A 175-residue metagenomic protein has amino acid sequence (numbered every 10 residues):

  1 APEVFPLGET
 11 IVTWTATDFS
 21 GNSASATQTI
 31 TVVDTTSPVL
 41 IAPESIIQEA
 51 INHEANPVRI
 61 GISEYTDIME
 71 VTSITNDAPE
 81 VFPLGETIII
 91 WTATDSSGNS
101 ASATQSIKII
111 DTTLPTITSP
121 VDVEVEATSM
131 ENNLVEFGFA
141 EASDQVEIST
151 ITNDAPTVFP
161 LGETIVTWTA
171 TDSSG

Functional and structural regions predicted by a protein language model:
A1-G175: Proline-threonine-serine-rich low-complexity tracts
